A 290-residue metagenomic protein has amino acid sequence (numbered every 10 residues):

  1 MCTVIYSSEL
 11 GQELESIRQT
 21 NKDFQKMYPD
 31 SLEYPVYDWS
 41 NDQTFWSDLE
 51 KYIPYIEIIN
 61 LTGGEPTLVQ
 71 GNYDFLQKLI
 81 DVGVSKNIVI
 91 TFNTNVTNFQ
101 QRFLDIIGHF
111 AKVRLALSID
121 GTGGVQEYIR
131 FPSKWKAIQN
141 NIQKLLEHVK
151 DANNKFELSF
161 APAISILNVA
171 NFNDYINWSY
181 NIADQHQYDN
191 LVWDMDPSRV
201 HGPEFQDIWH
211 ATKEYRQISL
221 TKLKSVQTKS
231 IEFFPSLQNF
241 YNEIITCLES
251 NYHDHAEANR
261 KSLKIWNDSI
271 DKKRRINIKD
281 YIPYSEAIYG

Functional and structural regions predicted by a protein language model:
C2-N41, I53-V69, V82-Q101, G108-N140 (+2 more regions): Core AdoMet radical
W39-F45, L76-K78: Eukaryotic beta-rich interaction modules
D48-Y52: Catalytic domains of carbohydrate-active enzymes, especially glycoside hydrolases
Q70, D74-Q77, K136, N177: Surface-exposed alpha-helical interface segments used for non-catalytic interactions
Y73-L76, Q100-I107, N171-N173: Distinct, well-ordered alpha-helical segments
L76-Q77, E127, Q143: Amphipathic alpha-helical interaction motifs in eukaryotic regulatory proteins
K78-V84, H148: Short, acidic, metal-binding catalytic loop of nucleotide-sugar glycosyltransferases
T91, F110-A116, K136-Y289: Conserved C-terminal portion of the radical SAM core fold that forms the substrate/S-adenosylmethionine-binding
